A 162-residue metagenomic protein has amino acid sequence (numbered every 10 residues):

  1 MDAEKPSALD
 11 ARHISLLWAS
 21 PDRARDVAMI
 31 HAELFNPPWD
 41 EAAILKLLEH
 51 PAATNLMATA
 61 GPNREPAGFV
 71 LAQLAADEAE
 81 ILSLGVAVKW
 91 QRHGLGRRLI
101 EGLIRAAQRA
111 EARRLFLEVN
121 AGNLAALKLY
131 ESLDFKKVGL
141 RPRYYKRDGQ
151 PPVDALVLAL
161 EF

Functional and structural regions predicted by a protein language model:
D2-E4, L9-R12, W18-H93, R97-A110 (+1 more regions): Acetyl-CoA-dependent GNAT
A42, F116-E118, K136-V153: Conserved catalytic-core motifs of GNAT/GCN5-like acyltransferases
V86, N120-A121: Short amphipathic helical patch at the helix-1/turn junction of helix-turn-helix
I100, N123-A126, R143-G149: Short glycine/proline-centered loop/turn elements that form peptide/ligand docking sites
E118, L127, L133: Residues lining the SAM
Y130, F135, L158: Conserved active-site tyrosine of GNAT-family acetyltransferases
